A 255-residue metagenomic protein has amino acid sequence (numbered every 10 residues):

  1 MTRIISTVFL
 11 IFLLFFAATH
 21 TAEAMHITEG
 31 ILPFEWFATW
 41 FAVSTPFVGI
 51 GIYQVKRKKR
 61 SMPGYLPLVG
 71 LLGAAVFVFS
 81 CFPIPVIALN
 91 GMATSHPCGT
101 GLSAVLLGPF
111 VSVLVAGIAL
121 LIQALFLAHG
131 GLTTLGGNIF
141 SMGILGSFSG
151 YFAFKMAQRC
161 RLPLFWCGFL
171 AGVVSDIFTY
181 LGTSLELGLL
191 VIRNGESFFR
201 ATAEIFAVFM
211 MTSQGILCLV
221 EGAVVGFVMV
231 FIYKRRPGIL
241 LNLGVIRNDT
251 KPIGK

Functional and structural regions predicted by a protein language model:
M1-E23: N-terminal secretory/membrane targeting signals
T19-A22, S184-S197: Membrane-helix interface motif
A22-E29, F34-L102: Hydrophobic transmembrane alpha-helices
F41-G49, G143-A153, L219-V230: Hydrophobic cores of alpha-helical transmembrane segments in multi-pass inner/ER membrane proteins, independent
L66-L71, C98, V113-G117, F140 (+2 more regions): Hydrophobic alpha-helical transmembrane segments
S80-G146: Alpha-helical membrane segments and adjacent membrane-interface helices in multi-pass membrane proteins
S141-S184: Short helix-perturbing small/polar motifs within transmembrane alpha-helices
W166-I177, S197-K255: C-terminal transmembrane helix-loop-helix hairpin of multi-pass membrane proteins
